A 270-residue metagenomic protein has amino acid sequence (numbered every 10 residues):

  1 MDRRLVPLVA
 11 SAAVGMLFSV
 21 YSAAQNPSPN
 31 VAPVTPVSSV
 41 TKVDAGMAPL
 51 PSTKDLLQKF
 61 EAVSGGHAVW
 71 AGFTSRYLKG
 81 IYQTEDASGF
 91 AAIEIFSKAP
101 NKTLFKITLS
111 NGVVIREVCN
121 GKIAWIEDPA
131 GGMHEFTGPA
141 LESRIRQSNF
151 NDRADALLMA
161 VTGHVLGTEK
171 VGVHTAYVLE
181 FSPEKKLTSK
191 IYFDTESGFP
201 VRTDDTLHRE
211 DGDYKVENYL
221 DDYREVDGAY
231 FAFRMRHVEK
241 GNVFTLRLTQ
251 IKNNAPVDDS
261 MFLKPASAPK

Functional and structural regions predicted by a protein language model:
M1-A10: Bacterial N-terminal signal peptides that target proteins for export
V9-V20: Bacterial N-terminal signal peptides
A24-P51, F60, S267-K270: Compositionally biased, proline/threonine/alanine/serine-rich low-complexity intrinsically disordered stretches
T41-K42, M47-P49, T53-G132, M159-V165 (+1 more regions): N-terminal mature ectodomain segment of secretory-pathway/periplasmic proteins
G89-I93, I115-E117, H134, S189 (+2 more regions): Short beta-strand segments
T108-S110, H174-S267: Gly/Pro-enriched, hydrophobic low-complexity segments that function as extracytoplasmic propeptides/linkers
W125-D152: Acidic/charged, solvent-exposed loop-and-adjacent secondary-structure segments enriched in E/D, K/R, S/T, and G/P
S143-T175, F199-D204: Short, conserved active-site entrance elements at the starts or edges of catalytic domains
